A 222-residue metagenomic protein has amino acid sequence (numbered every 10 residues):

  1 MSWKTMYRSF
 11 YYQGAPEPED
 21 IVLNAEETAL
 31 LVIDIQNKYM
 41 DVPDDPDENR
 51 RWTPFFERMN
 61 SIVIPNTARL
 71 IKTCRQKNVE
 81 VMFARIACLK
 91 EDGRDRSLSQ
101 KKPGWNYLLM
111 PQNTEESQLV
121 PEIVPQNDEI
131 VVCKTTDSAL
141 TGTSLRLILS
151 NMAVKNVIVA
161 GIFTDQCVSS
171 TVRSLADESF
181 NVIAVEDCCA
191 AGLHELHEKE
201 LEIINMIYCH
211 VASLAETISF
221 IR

Functional and structural regions predicted by a protein language model:
M1-A29, K38, P43, K72-K77 (+2 more regions): Active-site-adjacent betaalpha module
E26, V42-C74, V79-V81: A short alpha/beta connector and helix-capping loop motif
L31-I33: Short hydrophobic beta-strand that contains or immediately precedes a catalytic carboxylate
P54-F55, M82, I162, S219: Intrinsic disorder/low-structure terminal segments
M82, I86-C88: A basic- and aromatic-enriched beta-loop-alpha substructure that forms the phosphate/nucleotide- and DNA/RNA-contacting
R96: A substrate-binding/cap region within the structured catalytic cores of diverse enzymes
